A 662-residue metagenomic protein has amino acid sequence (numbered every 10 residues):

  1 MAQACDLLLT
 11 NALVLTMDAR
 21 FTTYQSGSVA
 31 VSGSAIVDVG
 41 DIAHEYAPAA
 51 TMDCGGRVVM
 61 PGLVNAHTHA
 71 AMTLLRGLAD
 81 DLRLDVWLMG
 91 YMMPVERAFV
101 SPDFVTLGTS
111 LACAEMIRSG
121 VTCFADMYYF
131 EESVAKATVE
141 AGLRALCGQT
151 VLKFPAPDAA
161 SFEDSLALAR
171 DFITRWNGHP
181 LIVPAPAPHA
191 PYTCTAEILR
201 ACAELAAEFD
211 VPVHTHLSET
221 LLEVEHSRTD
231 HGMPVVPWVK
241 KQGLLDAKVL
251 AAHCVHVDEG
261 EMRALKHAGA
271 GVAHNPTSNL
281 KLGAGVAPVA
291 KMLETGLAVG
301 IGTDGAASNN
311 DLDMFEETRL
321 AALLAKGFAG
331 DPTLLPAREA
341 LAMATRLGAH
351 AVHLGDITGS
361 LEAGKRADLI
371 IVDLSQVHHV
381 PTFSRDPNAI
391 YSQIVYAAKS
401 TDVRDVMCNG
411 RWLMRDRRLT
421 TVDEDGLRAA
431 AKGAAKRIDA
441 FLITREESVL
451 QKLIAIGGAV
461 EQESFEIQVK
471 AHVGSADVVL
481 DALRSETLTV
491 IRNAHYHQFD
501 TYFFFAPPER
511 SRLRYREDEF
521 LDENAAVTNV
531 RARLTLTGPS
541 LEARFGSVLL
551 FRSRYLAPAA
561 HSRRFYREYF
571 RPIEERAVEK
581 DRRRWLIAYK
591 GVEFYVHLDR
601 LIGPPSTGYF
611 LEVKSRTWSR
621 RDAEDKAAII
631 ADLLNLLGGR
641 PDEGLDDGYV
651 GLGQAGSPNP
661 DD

Functional and structural regions predicted by a protein language model:
M1-Y46: N-terminal metal-binding scaffold of metallo-dependent hydrolase/deaminase domains
A2-N11, E45-W87, S110, I117-R118: Replace "His-x-His-based motif
L74-L107, R144-E163, L221-K248, A268-G271 (+1 more regions): Active-site gating loops and adjacent loop-to-helix segments of metal-dependent hydrolytic enzymes
R76-G142, S165-G178, K432: Alpha-helical scaffold segments that flank or form the walls of functional sites
S133-V255, G260-M262: Metal-coordinating catalytic core of metallo-dependent amide/deamination hydrolases
K241-K248, A290-H378: His/Asp/Glu-enriched, well-ordered alpha-helical/loop segment that forms or immediately abuts the divalent-metal
R366-V422, R428: C-terminal cap of metal-dependent C-N hydrolases
G457-G591, G639-D662: N-terminal strand-loop-strand beta-hairpin
